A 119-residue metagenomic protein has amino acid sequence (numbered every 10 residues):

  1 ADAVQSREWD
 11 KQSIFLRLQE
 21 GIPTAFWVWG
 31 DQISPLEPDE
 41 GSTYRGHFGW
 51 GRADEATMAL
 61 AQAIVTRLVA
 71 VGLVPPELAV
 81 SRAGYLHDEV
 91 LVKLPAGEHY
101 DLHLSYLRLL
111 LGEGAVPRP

Functional and structural regions predicted by a protein language model:
A1-L18: Extended, Lys/Arg-enriched charged tracts that mediate electrostatic binding to polyanionic substrates
D2, L18-S81: Amphipathic alpha-helical packing elements
K11-S13, G49, L104: Intrinsically disordered, low-complexity regions
I14-L16, S34, S105: Intrinsic-disorder/low-complexity peptide segments enriched for small residues
P76-G114: Short, compact, well-ordered microdomains
V116-R118: Short, charged, intrinsically disordered terminal tails
